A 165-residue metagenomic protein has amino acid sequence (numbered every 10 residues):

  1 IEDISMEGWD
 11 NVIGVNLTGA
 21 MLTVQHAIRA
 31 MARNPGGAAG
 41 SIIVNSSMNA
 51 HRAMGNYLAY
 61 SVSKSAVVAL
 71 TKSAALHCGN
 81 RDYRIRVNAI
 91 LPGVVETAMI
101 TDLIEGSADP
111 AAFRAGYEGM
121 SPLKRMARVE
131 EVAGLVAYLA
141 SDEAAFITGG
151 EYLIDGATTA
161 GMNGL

Functional and structural regions predicted by a protein language model:
I1, S5-D10, Y117: Substrate-binding pocket helix/loop in short-chain dehydrogenase/reductase
E2, R52-L58, K124, D142 (+1 more regions): Active-site loop immediately N-terminal to the catalytic Tyr-X3-Lys motif of short-chain dehydrogenase/reductase
V24, S63, T71: Active-site helix of classical SDR
R29, L76-N80, A145: Alpha-helical segment proximal to the catalytic Tyr-Lys
A39, G79-R86, I147-G149: Short, small/polar-rich loop/turn modules that mediate ligand/substrate recognition or access, typified
S47: Residue(s) in the substrate-gating loop at a strand-loop-helix junction that position the organic substrate next
A137, T148-L165: Short C-terminal tail/terminal secondary-structure segment of NAD(P)H-dependent dehydrogenase/reductase domains
